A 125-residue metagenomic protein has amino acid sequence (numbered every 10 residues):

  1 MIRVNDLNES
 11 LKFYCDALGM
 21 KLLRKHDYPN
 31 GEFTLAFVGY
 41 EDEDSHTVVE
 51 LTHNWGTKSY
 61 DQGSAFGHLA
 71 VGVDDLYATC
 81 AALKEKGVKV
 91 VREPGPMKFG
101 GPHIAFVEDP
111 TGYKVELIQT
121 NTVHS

Functional and structural regions predicted by a protein language model:
M1-H46: Core segments of cupin and vicinal oxygen chelate
M1-L11, K21, F66-V71, I118-S125: N-terminal beta-strand motif that seeds the catalytic metal site of vicinal oxygen chelate
Y14, Y60, F106-D109: A general structural signal for stabilizing positions within well-ordered secondary structure
L23-D27, T34-F37, V71-S125: Vicinal oxygen chelate
D42-S45, G56-K58, L76: Short, charged/polar surface micro-motifs in flexible loops or helix N-caps
E43-T47, G112-V115: Short, charged/polar, Gly/Pro-enriched secondary-structure boundary elements
D61-F66, K98-F99: Short glycine-enriched loop/turn motifs at secondary-structure junctions
